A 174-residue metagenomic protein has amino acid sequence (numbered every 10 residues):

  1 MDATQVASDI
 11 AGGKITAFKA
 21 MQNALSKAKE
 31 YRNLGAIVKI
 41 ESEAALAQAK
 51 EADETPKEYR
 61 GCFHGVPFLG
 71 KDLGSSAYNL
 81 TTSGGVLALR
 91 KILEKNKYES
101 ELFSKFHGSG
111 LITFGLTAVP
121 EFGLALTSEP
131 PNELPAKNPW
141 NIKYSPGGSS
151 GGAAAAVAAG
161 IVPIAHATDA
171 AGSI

Functional and structural regions predicted by a protein language model:
M1-A47: An N-terminal boundary/leader segment
I10-A11, A28-K29, A52-E58, A88 (+1 more regions): Hydrophobic residues in alpha-helical segments
F18-Q22, P67, F103: Hydrophobic face of alpha-helices
A24, A45, K71, F106 (+1 more regions): Conserved hydrophobic/aromatic pocket- or pore-lining residues that grip, position, or stack substrates in active sites
R32, C62-L102: Enzymes and membrane/adaptor proteins characterized by extended Gly/Ser/Thr/Asp/Glu-rich, aromatic-dotted
I40-R60: Histidine-rich, glycine-flanked metal-binding segment
D53-S75, L111-A118: Glycine-rich, aromatic-flanked loop segments that form ligand/cofactor-binding clefts across common enzyme folds
N96-I174: Short glycine/serine-rich loop segments
